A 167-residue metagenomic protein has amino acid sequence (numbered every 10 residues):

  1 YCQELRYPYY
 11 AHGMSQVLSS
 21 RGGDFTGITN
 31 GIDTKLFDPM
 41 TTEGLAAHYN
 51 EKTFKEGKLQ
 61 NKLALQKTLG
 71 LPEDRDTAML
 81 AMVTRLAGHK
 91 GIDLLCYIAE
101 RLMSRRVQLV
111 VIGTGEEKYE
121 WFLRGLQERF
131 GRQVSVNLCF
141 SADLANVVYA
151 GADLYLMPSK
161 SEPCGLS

Functional and structural regions predicted by a protein language model:
Y1-S167: Catalytic cores of nucleotide-sugar-dependent glycosyltransferases that transfer UDP/GDP/TDP-activated
